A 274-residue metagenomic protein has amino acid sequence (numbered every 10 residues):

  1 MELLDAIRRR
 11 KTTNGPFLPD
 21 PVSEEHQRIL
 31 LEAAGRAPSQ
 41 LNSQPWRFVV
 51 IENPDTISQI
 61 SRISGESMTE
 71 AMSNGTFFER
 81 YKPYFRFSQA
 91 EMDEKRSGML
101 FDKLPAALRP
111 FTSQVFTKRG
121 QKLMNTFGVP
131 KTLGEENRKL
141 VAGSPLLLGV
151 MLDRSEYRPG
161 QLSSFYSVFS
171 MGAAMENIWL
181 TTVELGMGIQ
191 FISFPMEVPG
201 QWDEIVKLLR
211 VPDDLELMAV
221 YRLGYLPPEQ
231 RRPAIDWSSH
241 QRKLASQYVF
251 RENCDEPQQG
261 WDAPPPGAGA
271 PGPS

Functional and structural regions predicted by a protein language model:
M1-S274: Acidic, surface-exposed loops and disordered segments
